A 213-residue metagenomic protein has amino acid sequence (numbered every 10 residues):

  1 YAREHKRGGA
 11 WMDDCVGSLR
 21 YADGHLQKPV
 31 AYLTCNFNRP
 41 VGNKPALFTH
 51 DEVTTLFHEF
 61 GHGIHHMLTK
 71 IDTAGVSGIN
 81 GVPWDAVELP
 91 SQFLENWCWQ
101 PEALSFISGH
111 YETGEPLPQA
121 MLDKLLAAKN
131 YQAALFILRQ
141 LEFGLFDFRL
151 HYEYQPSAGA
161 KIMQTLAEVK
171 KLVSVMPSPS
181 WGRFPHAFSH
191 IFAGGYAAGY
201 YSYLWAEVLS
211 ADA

Functional and structural regions predicted by a protein language model:
Y1-A213: Cation-handling catalytic/transport regions enriched in His/Asp/Glu
